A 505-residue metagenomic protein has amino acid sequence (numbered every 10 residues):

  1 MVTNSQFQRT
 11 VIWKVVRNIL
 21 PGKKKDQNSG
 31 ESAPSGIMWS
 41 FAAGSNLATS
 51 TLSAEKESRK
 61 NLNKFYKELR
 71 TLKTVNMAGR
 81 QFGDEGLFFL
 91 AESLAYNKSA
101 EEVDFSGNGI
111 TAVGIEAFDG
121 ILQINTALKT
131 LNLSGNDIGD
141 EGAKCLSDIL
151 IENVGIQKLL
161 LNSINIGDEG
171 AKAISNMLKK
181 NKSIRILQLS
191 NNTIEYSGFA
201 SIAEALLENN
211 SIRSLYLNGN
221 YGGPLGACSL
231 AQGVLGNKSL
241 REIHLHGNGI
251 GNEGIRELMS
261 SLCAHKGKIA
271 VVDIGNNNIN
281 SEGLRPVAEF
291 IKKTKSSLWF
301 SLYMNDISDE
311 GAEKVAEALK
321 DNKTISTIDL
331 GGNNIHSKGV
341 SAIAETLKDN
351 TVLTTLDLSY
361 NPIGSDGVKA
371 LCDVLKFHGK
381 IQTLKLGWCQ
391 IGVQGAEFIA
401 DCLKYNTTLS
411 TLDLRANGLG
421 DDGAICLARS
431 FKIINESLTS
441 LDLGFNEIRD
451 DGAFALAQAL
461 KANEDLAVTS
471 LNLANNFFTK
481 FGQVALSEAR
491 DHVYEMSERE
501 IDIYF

Functional and structural regions predicted by a protein language model:
M1-F505: Leucine-rich tandem repeat or coiled-coil scaffolds
